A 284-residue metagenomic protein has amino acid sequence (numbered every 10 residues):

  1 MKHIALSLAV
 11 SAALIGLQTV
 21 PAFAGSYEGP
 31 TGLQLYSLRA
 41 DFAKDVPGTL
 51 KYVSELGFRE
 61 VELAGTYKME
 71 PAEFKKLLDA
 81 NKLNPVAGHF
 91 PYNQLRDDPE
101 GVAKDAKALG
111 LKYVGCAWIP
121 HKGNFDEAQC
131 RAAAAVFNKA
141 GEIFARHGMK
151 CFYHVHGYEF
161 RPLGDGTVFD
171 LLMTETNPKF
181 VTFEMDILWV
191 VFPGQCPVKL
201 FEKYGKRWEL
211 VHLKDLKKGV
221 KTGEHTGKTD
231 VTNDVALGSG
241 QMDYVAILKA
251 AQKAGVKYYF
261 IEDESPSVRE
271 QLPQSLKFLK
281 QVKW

Functional and structural regions predicted by a protein language model:
M1-A9, V20: Bacterial N-terminal signal peptides that target proteins for export
L6, F23-Y113, K206, K277 (+1 more regions): N-terminal pre-domain/capping segments
L14-A22: C-terminal segment of classical bacterial N-terminal signal peptides
G25-L35, R39-L56, G110, G166-M185 (+1 more regions): Histidine-acidic metal/acid-base catalytic patches
Y27, K51, R59-E60, Y67 (+4 more regions): Active-site acidic/histidine proton-transfer and metal-coordination neighborhood in alpha/beta enzyme cores
S37-R39, G65-Y67, P91-Q94, P120 (+4 more regions): Active-site-proximal loop/turn and secondary-structure-junction residues that shape catalytic pockets, frequently
H89-N93, P120-C130, E159, L188-V191 (+2 more regions): The substrate-binding groove and active-site-proximal loops of carbohydrate-active enzymes, especially glycoside
